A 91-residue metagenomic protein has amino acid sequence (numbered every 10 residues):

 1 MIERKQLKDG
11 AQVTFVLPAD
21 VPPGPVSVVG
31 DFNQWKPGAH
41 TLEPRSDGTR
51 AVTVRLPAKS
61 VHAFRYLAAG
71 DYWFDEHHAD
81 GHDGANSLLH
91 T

Functional and structural regions predicted by a protein language model:
M1-D9: N-terminal edge beta-strand
D9-K59, A69-T91: Aromatic-rich carbohydrate-binding modules that target alpha-glucans
